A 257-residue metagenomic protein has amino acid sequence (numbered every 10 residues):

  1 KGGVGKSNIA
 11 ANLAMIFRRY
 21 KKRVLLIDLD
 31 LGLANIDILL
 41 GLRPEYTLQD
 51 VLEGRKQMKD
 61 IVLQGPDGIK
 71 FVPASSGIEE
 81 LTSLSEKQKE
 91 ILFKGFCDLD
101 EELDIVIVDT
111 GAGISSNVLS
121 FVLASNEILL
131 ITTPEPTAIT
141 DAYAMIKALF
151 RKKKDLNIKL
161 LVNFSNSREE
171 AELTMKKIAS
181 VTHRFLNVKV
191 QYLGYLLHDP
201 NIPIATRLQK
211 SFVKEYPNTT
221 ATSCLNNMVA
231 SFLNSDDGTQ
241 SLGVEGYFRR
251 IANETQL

Functional and structural regions predicted by a protein language model:
K1-D30: Walker A/P-loop phosphate-binding motif and the immediately C-terminal alpha-helix
R18, V122, F150: Gly/Ala-rich phosphate-binding loop of Rossmann-like dinucleotide-binding domains, activating on the conserved
L29-E101, T206-S211: P-loop/Walker-type NTP enzyme "switch/lid" segment
G95-E101, S115-T137: Inter-motif core of Ras-like GTPase G domains
T133, I158-E172, Y195-I202, E215-P217: G-domain G4 guanine-recognition motif of GTPases
I139-K154: Conserved C-terminal guanine-recognition region of P-loop GTPase G domains, centered on the G4
L186-Y216, C224-N227: Beta-strand-loop-alpha "switch" segments that mediate conformational coupling across diverse proteins
K210-L257: NTP-binding/hydrolysis catalytic cores, primarily Walker-type P-loop NTPases
